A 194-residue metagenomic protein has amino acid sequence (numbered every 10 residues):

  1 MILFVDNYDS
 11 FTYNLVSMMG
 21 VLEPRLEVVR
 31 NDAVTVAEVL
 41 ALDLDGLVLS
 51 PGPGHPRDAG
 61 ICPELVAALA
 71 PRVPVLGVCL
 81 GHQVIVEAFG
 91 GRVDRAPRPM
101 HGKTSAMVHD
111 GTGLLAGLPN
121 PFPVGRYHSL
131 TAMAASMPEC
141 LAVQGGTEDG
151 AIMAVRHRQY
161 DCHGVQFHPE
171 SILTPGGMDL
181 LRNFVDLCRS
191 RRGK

Functional and structural regions predicted by a protein language model:
M1-L3: Extreme N-terminal starter segment of soluble prokaryotic enzymes
V5, P121, Q159, G164-P175: Phosphate-binding/catalytic loops
V16-R25: Two-component/phosphorelay signaling modules centered on CheY-like receiver
R25-N31: Short hydrophobic/Thr-rich beta-strand motif most characteristic of the beta2 strand and flanking loop of CheY-like
T35-D43: Short amphipathic alpha-helix with an adjacent loop that forms part of the alpha/beta core around
L42-G117, P123, L181-N183: Cysteine-nucleophile active-site neighborhood
G113-Q159: Catalytic beta-strand/loop cores that center a nucleophilic Ser/Cys/Thr and support acyl-enzyme chemistry
I172-K194: Acyltransferase
